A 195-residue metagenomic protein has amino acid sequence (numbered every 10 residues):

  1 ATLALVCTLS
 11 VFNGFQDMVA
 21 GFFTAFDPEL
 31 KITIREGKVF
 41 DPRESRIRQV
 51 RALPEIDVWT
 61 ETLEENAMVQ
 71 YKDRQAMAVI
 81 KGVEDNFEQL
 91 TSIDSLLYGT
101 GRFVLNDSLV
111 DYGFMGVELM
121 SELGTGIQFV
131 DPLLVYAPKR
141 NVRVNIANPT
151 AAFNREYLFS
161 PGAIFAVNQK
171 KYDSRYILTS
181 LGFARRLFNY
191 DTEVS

Functional and structural regions predicted by a protein language model:
A1-N13: Hydrophobic alpha-helical transmembrane segments of multi-pass inner-membrane transport and secretion
S10-V79, D85-L109: Hydrophobic, regular-secondary-structure patches
F26-P28, E55, R74-A78, D111 (+4 more regions): Envelope-exposed proteins and targeting segments
K31-T33, T60, M77-G82, G113-G116 (+3 more regions): Soluble periplasmic/extracytoplasmic beta-strand elements of cell-envelope proteins
T62-E65, Y136-N141: Generic short beta-strand segments
E88, L119-M120, A184: A generic structural signal for short hydrophobic patches within well-formed alpha-helices
M115-V130: Short, solvent-exposed hinge/capping segments at secondary-structure junctions
P138-R143, N148-S195: Mechanotransmission and gating elements of multispan inner-membrane complexes involved in transport and envelope
